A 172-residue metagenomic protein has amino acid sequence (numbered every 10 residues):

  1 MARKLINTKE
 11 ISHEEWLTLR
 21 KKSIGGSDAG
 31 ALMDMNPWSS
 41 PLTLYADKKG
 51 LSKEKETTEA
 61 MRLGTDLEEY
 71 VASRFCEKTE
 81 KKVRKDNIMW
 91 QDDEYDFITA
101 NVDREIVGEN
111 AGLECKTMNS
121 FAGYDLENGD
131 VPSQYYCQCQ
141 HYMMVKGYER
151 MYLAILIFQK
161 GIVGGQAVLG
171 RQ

Functional and structural regions predicted by a protein language model:
M1-D66: Charged, glycine-rich intrinsically disordered N-terminal tails and low-complexity linkers that flank
M61-R62, E77-V102, I106-Q172: Nucleic-acid nuclease catalytic cores
A72-R74: Gly/Pro/Ser/Thr-rich low-complexity, intrinsically disordered segments predominantly at protein N-termini
